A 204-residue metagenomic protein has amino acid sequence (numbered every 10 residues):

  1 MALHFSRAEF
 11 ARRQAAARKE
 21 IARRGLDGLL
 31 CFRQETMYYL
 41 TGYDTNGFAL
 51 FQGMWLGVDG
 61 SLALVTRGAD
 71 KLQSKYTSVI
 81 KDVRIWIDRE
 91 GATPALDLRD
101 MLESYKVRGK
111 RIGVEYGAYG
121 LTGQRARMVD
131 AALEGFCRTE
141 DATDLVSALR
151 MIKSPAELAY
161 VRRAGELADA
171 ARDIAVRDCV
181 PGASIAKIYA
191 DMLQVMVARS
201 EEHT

Functional and structural regions predicted by a protein language model:
M1-L167: A composition/biophysics-driven feature that prefers long, compositionally simple stretches
K106-V107, C179-P181: Hydrophobic beta-strand core residues of beta-sandwich domains
G113, Y189-A190: Beta-strand segments within the central parallel beta-sheet cores of soluble alpha/beta enzyme folds
A148-M151, I174-D178: General structural signal for alpha-helix termini and helix-helix connectors
G165-A175, I185, M192-L193: Active-site pocket-lining segments that scaffold enzyme catalytic pockets across diverse folds
V180-I188: Short, charged, surface-exposed loops that flank catalytic or proteolytic processing sites
Q194-R199: Membrane-embedded hairpin module used as a gating/binding unit in multi-pass transport and secretion proteins
E202-T204: Conserved small/polar residues in nucleotide/adenosyl-binding loops
